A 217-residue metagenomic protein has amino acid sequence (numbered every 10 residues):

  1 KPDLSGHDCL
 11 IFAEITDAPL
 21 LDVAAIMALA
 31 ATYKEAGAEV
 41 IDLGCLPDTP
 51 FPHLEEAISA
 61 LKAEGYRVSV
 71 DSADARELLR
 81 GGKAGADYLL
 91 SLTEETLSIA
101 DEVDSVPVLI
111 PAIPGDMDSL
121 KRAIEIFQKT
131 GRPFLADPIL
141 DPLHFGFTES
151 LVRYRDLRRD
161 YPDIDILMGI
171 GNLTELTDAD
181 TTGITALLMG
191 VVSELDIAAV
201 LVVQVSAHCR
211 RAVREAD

Functional and structural regions predicted by a protein language model:
P2-S5, K34, E55-A63, D101 (+2 more regions): Surface-exposed amphipathic alpha-helices with a cationic face
H7-A28, A112-G115, L173-T182: Active-site mouth loops of central-metabolism enzymes
C9-D17, K34, E39-L43, V68-V70 (+5 more regions): Hydrophobic faces of well-ordered beta-strands that scaffold small-molecule active sites in alpha/beta enzyme cores
L21-Y33, D74, L78, L120 (+1 more regions): Short, acidic/polar
K34-E35, G82, Q128, S193: Non-catalytic positions within long, well-ordered alpha-helices that form the structural scaffold/packing of enzyme
A38-Y66: Glycine-rich, proline-tolerant flexible connector loops at the mouths of alpha/beta enzymes
I58-L135, H144-F145: Catalytic core of soluble alpha/beta enzymes
D104, L109-D217: Catalytic alpha/beta core domains of metabolic enzymes, predominantly
